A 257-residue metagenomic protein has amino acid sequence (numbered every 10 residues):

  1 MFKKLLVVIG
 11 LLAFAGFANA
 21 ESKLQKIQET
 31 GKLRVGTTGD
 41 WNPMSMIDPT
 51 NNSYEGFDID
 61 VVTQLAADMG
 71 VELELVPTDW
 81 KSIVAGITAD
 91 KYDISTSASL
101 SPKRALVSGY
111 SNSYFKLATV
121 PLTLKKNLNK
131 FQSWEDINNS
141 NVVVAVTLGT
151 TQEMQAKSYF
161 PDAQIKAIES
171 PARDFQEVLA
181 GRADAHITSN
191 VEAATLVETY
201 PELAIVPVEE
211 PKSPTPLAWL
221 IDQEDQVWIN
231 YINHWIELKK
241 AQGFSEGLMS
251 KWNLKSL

Functional and structural regions predicted by a protein language model:
E21-A98, L106: Extracytoplasmic small-molecule ligand-binding "clamshell" domains of the periplasmic binding protein/Venus flytrap
S22, T151-I165, P207-V208, I236-L257: Ligand-binding clefts/hinges and TM-proximal coupling segments of bilobed small-molecule sensing domains
L24, K125-V142: Flexible hinge/capping segments at coil-to-helix
G31-T37, E55, W134-G149: Short loop->beta-strand "edge-of-pocket" segments that line small-molecule binding or catalytic clefts across diverse
T37-G39, Y110-Q132, W219-D222: Hydrophobic/proline-rich hinge and linker segments of small-molecule sensing/allosteric domains, predominantly
I59, E74-A85, K166-A180, T215: Short helix-initiation/N-cap motifs at beta->coil->alpha
S82, A98-V107, Q155-S158, L179-A180 (+1 more regions): A ligand-binding cleft/hinge motif common to bilobed small-molecule-binding domains
K116-V120, A194-E237, K255-L257: Periplasmic-binding protein-like
